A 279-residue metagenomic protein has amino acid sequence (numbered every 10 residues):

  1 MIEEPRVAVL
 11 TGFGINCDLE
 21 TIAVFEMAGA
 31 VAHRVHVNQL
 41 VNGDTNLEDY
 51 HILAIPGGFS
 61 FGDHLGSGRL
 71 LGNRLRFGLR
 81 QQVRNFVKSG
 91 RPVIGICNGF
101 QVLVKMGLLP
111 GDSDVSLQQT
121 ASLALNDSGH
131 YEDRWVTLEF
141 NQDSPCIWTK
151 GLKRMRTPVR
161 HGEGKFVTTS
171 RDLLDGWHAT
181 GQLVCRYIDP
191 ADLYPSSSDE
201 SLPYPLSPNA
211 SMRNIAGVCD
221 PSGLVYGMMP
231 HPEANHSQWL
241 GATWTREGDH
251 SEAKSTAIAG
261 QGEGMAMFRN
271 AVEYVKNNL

Functional and structural regions predicted by a protein language model:
M1-I96, F100-P110, A124-E132, D175-H178 (+3 more regions): N-terminal beta1-alpha1 cap of cysteine-dependent amidohydrolase-like domains
P5, R91, V136, M155 (+1 more regions): Residue-level detector of short, conserved catalytic/binding motifs and their immediate flanks
G14-N16, V35-H36, I52-A54, L117-S122 (+4 more regions): Short amphipathic alpha-helical surface micro-motifs
G99, W135-T137, L224-V225: Structural motif
V104-L152: A conserved active-site-flanking secondary-structure segment within enzyme catalytic domains
F140-L279: C-terminal and late-domain segments of enzyme folds
